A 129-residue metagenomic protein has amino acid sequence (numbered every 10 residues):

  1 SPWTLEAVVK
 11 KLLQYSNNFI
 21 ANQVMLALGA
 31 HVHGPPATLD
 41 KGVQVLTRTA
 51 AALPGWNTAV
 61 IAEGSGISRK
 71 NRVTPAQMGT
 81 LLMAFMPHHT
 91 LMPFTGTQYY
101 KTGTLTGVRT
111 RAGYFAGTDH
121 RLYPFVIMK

Functional and structural regions predicted by a protein language model:
S1-A76, L81-H89: A small/polar active-site loop signature that marks catalytic segments
N57-K129: C-terminal soluble interaction/assembly domains
